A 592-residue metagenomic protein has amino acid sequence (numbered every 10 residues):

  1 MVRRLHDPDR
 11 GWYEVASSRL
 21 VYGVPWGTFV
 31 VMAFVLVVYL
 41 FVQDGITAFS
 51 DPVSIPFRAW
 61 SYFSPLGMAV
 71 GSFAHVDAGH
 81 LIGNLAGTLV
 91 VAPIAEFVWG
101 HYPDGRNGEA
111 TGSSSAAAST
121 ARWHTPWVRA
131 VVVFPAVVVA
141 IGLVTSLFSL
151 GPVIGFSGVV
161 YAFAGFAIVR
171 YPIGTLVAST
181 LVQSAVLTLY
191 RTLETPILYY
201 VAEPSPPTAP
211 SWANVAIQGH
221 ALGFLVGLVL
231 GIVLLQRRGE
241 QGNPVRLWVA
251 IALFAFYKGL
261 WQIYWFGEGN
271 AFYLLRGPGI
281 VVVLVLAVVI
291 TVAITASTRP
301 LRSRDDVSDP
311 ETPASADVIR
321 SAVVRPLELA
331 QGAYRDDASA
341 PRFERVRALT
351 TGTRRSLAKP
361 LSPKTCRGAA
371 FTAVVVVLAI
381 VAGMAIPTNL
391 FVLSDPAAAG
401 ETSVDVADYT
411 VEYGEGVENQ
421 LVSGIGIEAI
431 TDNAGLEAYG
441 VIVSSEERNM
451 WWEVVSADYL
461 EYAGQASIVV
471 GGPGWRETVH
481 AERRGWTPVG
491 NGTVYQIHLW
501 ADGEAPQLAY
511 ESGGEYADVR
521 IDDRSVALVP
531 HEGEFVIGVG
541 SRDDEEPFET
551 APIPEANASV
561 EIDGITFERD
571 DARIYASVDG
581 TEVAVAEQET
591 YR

Functional and structural regions predicted by a protein language model:
V2-T353: A detector for small-residue-rich transmembrane helices and their helix-helix packing motifs
D7-D9, S119-T120, T365-T372, A398: Short low-complexity stretches enriched in small and charged residues
A140, N389-F391, V454-S456: Intrinsically disordered, low-complexity segments enriched in polar/charged residues with Gly/Pro, especially when
A250-Y257, R354-V392: Internal/C-terminal transmembrane anchor helices
N270-L274, G383, S394: Transmembrane helical bundles and short interhelical boundary loops of multi-pass, membrane-embedded
D395-R592: Extracytosolic and intramembrane catalytic regions of membrane-associated proteins in envelope/secretory systems
